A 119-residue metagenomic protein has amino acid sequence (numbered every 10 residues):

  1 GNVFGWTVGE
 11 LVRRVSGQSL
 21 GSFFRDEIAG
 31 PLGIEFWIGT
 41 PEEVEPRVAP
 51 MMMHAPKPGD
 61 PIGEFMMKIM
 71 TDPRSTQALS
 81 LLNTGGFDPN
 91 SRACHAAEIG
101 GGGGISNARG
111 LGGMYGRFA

Functional and structural regions predicted by a protein language model:
G1-A119: Short, surface-exposed loop or secondary-structure junction motifs that flank catalytic or metal-binding residues
